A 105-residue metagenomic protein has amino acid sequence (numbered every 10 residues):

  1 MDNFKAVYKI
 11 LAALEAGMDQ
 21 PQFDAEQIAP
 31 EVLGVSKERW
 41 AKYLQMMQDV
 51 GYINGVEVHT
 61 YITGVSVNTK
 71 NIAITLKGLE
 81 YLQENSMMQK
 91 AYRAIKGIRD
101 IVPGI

Functional and structural regions predicted by a protein language model:
N3-V32: Short amphipathic alpha-helical interface segments
L11-G17, M47, L82-N85: Generic structural signal for hydrophobic core residues of well-folded globular domains
P21, G51-G55, N85, Q89: Amphipathic alpha-helical interaction segments
A25-P30, H59-V65: Short, surface-exposed loop/turn segments at secondary-structure junctions
L33-V56, T69: Short amphipathic alpha-helical interaction segments
I62-G97: Short, amphipathic alpha-helical interaction segments positioned at domain boundaries
I98-I105: Short acidic DE-rich linear segments
